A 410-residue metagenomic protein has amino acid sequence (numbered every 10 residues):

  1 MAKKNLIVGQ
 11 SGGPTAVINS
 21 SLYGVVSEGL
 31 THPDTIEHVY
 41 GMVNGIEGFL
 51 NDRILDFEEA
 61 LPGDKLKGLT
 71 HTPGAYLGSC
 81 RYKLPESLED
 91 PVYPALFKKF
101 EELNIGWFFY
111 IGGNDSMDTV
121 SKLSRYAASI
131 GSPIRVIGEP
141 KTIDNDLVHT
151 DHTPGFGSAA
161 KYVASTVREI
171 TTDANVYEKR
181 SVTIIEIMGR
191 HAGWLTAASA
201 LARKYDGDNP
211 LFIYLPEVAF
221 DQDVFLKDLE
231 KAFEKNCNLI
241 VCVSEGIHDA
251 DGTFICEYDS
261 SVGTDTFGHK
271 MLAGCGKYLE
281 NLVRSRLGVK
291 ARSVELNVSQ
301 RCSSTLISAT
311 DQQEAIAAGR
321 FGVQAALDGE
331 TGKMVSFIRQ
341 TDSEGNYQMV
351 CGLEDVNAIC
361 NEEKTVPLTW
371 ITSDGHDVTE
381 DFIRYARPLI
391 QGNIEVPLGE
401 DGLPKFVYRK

Functional and structural regions predicted by a protein language model:
A2-G9, L69-Y82, K141-D151, E178-S181 (+1 more regions): Gly-rich Lys/Arg/Thr-decorated short loops/hinges at beta-loop-alpha junctions or inter-strand turns that position
A2-I54: N-terminal phosphate-binding or glycine-rich loops at protein starts, especially the Walker A/P-loop of NTPases
T15-V25, F49-L50, Y93-P94, N114-K122 (+5 more regions): Short glycine/serine/threonine-rich phosphate/pyrophosphate-binding segments that cradle anionic phosphate groups
V43-E47, K141-N145, I187-A192, P216-Q222 (+3 more regions): Glycine-rich beta-alpha junction loops
D52-G106, D115, P154-F156, R168: Glycine-rich oxoanion-binding loops at beta->alpha junctions
K99, W107-G112, D118-P133, T153-R292: Accessory alpha-helical/coil subdomains and C-terminal extensions that flank or cap enzyme catalytic cores
C256-K410: C-terminal non-catalytic interaction/assembly regions of soluble proteins
